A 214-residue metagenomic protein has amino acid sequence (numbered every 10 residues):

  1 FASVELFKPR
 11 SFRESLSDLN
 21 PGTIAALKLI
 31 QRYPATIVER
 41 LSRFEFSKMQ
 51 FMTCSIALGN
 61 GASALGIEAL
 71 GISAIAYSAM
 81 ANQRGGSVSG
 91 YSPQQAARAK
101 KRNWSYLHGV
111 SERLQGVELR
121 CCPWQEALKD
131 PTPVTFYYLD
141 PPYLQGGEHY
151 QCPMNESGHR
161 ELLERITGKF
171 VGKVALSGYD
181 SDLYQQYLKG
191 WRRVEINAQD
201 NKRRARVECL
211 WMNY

Functional and structural regions predicted by a protein language model:
F1-K48: Conserved S-adenosyl-L-methionine
F1-S15, L19, V117-F136, Y143-Y214: Class I S-adenosyl-L-methionine
Q31-Y138, P142-E148, S181: SAM-dependent nucleic-acid methyltransferase catalytic core
